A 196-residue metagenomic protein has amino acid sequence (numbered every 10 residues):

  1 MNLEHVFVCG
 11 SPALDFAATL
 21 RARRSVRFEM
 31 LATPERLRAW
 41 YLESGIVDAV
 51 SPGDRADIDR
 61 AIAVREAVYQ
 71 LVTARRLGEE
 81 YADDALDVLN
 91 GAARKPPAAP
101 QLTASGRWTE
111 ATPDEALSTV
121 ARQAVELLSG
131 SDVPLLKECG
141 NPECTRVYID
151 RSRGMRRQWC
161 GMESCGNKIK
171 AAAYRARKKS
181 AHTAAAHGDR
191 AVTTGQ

Functional and structural regions predicted by a protein language model:
M1-E138, T145-R146, T183-Q196: Short helix-coil boundary/hinge micro-motifs
R27, I149, K170: Short acidic, gly/pro-rich beta-turn/loop elements at beta-sheet edges and active-site/ligand-binding grooves
G45-I46, P96, S152, N167-K168 (+1 more regions): Short alpha-helix boundary/capping motifs
S131-P134, R151, G166: Residue-level signal for short amphipathic helical patches enriched in basic/charged and nearby hydrophobic residues
E138-E143, M162-S164: Short, cysteine/histidine-rich loop/knuckle motifs that typically chelate Zn2+
T145-M155: Histidine-centered nuclease catalytic patch
M155-G166: Cysteine-rich micro-motifs
S164-A181: Basic DNA-binding region of bZIP-type proteins
